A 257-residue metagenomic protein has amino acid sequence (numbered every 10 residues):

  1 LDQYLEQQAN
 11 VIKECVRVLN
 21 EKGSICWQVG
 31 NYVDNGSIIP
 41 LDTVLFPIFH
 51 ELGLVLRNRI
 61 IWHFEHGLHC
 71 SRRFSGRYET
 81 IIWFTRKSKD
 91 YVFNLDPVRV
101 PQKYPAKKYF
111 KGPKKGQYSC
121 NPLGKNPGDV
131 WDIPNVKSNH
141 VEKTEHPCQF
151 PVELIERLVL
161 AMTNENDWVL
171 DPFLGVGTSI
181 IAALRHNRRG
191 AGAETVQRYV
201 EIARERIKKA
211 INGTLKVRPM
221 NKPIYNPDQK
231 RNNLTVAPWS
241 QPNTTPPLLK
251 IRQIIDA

Functional and structural regions predicted by a protein language model:
L1-I202, Q241-P242, L248-A257: Core catalytic lobe of class I
R198-A257: PRPP-dependent phosphoribosyltransferase catalytic core
